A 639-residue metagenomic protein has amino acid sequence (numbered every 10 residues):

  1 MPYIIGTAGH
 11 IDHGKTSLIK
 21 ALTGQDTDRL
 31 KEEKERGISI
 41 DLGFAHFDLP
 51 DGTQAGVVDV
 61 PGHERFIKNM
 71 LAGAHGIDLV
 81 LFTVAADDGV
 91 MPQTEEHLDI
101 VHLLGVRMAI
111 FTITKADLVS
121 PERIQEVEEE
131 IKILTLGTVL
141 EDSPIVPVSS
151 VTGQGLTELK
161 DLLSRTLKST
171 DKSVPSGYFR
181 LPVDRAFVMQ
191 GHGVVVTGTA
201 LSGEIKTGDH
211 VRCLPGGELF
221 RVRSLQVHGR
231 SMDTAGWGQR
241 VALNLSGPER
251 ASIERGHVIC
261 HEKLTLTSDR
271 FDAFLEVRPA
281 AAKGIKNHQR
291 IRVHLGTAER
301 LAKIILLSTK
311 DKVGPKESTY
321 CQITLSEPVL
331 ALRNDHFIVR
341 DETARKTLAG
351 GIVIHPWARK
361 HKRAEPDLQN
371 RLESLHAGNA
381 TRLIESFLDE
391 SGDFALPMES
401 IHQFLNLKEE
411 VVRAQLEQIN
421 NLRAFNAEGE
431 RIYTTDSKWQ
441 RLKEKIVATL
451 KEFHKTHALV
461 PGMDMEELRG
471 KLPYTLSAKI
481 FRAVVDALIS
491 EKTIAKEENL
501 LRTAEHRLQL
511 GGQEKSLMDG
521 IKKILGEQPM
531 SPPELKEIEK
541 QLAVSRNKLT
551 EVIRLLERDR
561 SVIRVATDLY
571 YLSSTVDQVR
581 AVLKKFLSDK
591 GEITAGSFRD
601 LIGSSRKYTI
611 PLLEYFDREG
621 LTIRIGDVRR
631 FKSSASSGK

Functional and structural regions predicted by a protein language model:
M1-V60: Conserved G1/Walker A P-loop phosphate-binding module
H10, A186, G203, L225 (+2 more regions): Residue-level recognition of beta-strand microenvironments
I11, I38-I40, H46-D51, A72-G76 (+2 more regions): Conserved catalytic network of the ASCE P-loop NTPase/AAA+ motor domain
Q54, V60-R65, A74-E126, I538: Conserved Switch II/interswitch segment of TRAFAC-class P-loop GTPases
H63-E64, A86-M91, V106, K115-S120 (+7 more regions): Conserved nucleotide-binding/hydrolysis micro-motifs of P-loop NTPases
A85-A86, A109-Q125, V146-Q154, L159 (+5 more regions): G-domain G4 guanine-recognition motif of GTPases
A116, I133-A281: Conserved catalytic-core segments of large NTP-driven translation/proteostasis enzymes
V119-R123, I133, P248-R564, T575-L621 (+1 more regions): C-terminal effector modules of nucleic-acid-centric enzymes and ribosome-associated factors
